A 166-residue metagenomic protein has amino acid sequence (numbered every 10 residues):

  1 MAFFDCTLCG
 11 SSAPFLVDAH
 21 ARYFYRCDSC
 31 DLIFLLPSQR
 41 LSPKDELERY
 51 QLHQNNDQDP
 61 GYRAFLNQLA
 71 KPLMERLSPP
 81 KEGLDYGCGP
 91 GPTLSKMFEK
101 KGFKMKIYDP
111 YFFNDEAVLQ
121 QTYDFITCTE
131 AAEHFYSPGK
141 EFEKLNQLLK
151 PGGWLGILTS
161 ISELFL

Functional and structural regions predicted by a protein language model:
M1-F125, T129, F142, L158: Conserved N-terminal segment of class I S-adenosyl-L-methionine
S78, Y136, K150: Short conserved AdoMet
N114, E163-F165: Feature marks short, surface-exposed loop/turn motifs that line or immediately flank catalytic pockets and channel
E130-H134: A short His-aromatic
F135-L145, T159: A short, conserved alpha-helix within the catalytic core of class I
G152-S160: Conserved beta-strand signature within the Rossmann-like core of class I S-adenosyl-L-methionine
